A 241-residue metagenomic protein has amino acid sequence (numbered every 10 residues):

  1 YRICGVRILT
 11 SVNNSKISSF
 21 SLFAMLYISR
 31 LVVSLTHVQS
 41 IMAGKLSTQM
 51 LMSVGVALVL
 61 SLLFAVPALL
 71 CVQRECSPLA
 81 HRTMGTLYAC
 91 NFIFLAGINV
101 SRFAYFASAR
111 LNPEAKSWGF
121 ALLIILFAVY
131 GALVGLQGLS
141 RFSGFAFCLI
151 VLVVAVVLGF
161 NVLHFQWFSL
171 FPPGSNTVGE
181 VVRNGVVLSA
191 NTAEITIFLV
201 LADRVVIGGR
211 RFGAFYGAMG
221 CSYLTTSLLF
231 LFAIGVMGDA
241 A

Functional and structural regions predicted by a protein language model:
R2-S15: Short, Lys/Arg-rich, polar N-terminal cytosolic tail immediately upstream of the first transmembrane signal-anchor
S18-H37, S53, A57-F64, Y88-F92 (+5 more regions): Hydrophobic, membrane-embedded alpha-helices of multi-pass small-molecule transporters
L35-S117: Membrane helical hairpin/interfacial module
I41-G44, R102-S108, I125-A146, R204-G208: Membrane-water interface regions at transmembrane-helix termini and the short interhelical loops of multi-pass membrane
I93-A96, V100-A104, L149-G174, A233-I234: Hydrophobic alpha-helical segments and their helix-loop junctions in multi-pass secondary transporters
F145-L152, G220-T225: Hydrophobic alpha-helical transmembrane segments of multipass membrane transporters and ion channels, focusing on
V236-A241: Membrane-interface interhelical connector segments
